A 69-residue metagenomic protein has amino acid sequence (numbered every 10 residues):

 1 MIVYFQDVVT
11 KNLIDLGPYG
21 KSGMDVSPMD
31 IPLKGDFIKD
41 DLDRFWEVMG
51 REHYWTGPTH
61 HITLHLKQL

Functional and structural regions predicted by a protein language model:
M1-K21: Short, basic/aromatic beta-hairpin or loop at an interaction surface
F5-Q6, S27, M49, H65-L69: A structural detector for beta-sheet-dominated domains
G23-D25, F45: Well-ordered beta-strand positions in beta-sheet-rich domains
V26-P32: Short, well-ordered loop/turn sites that connect or cap secondary structure elements
R44-H53: Short beta-strand-centered aromatic/proline hotspots
Y54-K67: Short, solvent-exposed secondary-structure boundary/capping segments
